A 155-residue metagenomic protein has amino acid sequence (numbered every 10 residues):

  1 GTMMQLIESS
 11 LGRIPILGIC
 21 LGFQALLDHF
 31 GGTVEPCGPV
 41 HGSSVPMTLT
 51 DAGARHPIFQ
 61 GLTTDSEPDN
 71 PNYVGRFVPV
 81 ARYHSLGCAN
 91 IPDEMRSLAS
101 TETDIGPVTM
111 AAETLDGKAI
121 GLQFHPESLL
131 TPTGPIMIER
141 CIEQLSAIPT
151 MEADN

Functional and structural regions predicted by a protein language model:
G1-F59: Cysteine-nucleophile active-site neighborhood
G1-Q5, A99, I136-C141: Charged helix-capping and loop-helix junction motifs
P15-L17, T33, P79, R96 (+1 more regions): Proline-centered loop/turn at the N-terminus of a beta-strand
C20, H84, H125: Histidine-centered divalent metal-coordination motifs
S44-P46, T109-A111, G121: Conserved hydrophobic/aromatic beta-strand scaffold that supports enzyme active sites
I58-F59, Q123-P132: Phosphate-binding/catalytic loops
F59-D116: Catalytic beta-strand/loop cores that center a nucleophilic Ser/Cys/Thr and support acyl-enzyme chemistry
L129-N155: Acyltransferase
